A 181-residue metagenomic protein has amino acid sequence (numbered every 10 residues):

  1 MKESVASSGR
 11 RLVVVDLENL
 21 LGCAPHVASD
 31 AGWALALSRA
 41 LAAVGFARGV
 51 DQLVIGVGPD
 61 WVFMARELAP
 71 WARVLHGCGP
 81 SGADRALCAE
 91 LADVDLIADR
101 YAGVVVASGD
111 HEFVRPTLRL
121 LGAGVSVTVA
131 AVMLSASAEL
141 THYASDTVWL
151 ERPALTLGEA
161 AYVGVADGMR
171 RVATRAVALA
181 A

Functional and structural regions predicted by a protein language model:
M1-A86, S126: Domain-level signal for Mg2+-assisted phosphodiester chemistry and nucleotide/NA-binding surfaces in nucleic-acid
P59-A180: Nuclease catalytic cores that cleave nucleic-acid phosphodiester bonds, predominantly acidic two-metal-ion
